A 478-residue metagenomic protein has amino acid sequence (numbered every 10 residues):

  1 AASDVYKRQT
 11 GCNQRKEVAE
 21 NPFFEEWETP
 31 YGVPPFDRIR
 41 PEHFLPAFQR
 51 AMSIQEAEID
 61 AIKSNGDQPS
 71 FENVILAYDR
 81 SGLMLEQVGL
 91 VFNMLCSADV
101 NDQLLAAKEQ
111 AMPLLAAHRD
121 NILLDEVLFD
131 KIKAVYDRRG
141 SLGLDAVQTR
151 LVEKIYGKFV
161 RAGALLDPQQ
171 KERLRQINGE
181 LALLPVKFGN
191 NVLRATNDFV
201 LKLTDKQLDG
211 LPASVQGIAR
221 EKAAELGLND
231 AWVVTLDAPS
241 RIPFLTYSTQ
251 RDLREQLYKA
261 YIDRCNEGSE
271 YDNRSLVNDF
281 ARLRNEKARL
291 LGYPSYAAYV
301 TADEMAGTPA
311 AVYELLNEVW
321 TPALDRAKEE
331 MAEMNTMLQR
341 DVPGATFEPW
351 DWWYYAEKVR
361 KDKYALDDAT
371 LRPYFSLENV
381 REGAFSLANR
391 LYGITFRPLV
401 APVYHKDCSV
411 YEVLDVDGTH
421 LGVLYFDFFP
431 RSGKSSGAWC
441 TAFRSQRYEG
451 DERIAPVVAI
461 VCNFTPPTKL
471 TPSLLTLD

Functional and structural regions predicted by a protein language model:
A1-Y6: Short, small-residue-biased leader/transition segments that mark boundaries at the very start of proteins
E17-P212, G217-A219: N-terminal helix-rich structural modules
E28-H43, F92-A111, A134-Q176, T235-S275 (+3 more regions): Short His/Asp/Glu-rich catalytic/ion-coordination signatures at enzyme active sites or charged loops
L151, L183, N190, R194-T235 (+2 more regions): Active-site-proximal, well-structured secondary-structure segments within enzyme catalytic domains
T465-D478: Short pre-active-site segment immediately N-terminal to the catalytic Zn-binding motif
